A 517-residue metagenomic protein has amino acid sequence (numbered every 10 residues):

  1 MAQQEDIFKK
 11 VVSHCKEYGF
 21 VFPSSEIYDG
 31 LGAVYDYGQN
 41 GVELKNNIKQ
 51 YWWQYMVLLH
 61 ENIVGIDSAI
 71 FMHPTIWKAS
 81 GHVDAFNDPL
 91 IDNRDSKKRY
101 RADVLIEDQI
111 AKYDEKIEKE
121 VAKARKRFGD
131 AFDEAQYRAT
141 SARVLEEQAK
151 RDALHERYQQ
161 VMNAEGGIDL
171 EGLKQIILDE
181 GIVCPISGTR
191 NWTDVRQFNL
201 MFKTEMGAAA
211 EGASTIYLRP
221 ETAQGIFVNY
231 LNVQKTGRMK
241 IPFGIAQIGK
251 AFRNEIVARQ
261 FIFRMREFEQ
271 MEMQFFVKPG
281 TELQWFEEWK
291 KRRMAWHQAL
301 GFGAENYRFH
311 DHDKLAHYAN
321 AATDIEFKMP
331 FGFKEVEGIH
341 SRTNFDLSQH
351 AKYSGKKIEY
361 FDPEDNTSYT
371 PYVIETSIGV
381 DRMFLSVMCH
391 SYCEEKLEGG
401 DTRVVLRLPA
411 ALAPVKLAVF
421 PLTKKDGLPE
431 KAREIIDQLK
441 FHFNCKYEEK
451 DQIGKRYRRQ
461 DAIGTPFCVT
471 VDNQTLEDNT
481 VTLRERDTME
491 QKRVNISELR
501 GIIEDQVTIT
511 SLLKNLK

Functional and structural regions predicted by a protein language model:
M1-K517: NTP/phosphate- and nucleic-acid-binding module
